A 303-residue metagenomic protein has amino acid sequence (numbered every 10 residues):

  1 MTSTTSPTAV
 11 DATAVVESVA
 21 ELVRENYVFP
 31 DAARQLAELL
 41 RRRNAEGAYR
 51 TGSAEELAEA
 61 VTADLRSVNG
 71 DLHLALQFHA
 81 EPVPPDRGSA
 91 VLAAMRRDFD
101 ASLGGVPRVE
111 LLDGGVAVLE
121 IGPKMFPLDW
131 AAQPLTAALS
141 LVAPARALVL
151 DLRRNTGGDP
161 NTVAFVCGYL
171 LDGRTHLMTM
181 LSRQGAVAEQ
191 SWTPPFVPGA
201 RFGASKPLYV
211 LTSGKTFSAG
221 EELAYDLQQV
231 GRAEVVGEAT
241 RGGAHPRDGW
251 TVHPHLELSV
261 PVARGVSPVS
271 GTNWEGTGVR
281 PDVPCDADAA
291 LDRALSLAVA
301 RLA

Functional and structural regions predicted by a protein language model:
T2, P30-G114, A298, L302-A303: Extended, small/polar residue-biased N-terminal targeting/export presequences and adjacent propeptide/linker tracts
V19, L65, L119, L150 (+3 more regions): Terminal peptide-recognition signature
A80-V83, P123-P127, R154-P160, H176 (+4 more regions): Solvent-exposed loop/turn segments at secondary-structure junctions within structured extracellular/periplasmic domains
F99, L103-A132, V269-S270: STAS-typified acidic loop motif
V118-G122, V142-G157, L211: Short acidic catalytic loops
P127-R146: A short, well-ordered alpha-helical element
G157-P207, H245-T251, V262-R264, P268: Gly/Ser/Thr-rich loop/hinge elements
E275, V279-A303: Low-complexity, Gly/Ser/Thr/Pro-rich intrinsically disordered linker/tail segments
